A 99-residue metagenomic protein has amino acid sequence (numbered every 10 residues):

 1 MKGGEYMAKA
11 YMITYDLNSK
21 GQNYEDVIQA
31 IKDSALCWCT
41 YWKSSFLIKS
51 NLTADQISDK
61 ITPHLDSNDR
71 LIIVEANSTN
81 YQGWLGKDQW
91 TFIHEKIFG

Functional and structural regions predicted by a protein language model:
M1-Y6: Short, Lys/Arg-enriched N-terminal segments with co-localized hydrophobic residues within the first ~10-30 amino acids
K9, A30, S34, S58 (+2 more regions): Functionally constrained cores in energy, signaling, and assembly domains
K9-T40: N-terminal first-folded block
S19, T40, I48, G83-K87: Generic structural "secondary-structure junction" signal
N23, V27, T53, I57-I61 (+1 more regions): Amphipathic alpha-helical interface surfaces
C37-S78: Short, intrinsically disordered low-complexity segments
S67-G99: C-terminal structural segments of small proteins and small subunits
